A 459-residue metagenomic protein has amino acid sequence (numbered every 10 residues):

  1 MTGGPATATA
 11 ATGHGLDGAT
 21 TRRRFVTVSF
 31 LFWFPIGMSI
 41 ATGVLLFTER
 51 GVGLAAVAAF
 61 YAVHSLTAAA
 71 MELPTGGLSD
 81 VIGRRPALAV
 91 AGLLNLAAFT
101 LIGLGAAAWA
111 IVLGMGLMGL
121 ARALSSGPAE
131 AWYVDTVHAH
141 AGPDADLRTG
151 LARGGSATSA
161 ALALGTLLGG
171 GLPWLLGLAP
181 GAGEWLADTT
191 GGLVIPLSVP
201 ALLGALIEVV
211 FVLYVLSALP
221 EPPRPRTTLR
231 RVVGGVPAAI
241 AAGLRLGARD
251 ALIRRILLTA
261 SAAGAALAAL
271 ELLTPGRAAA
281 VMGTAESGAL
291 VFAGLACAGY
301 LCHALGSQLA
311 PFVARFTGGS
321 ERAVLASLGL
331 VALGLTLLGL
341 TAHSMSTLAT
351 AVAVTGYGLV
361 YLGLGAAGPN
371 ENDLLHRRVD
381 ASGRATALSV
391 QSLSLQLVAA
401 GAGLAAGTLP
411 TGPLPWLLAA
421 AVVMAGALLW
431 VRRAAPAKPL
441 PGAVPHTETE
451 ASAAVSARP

Functional and structural regions predicted by a protein language model:
T2-R22, Y214-L258, T447-E448, A454-S456: Juxtamembrane intracellular "pre-TM" segments in multi-pass secondary transporters
G4-P5, D17, A58-F60, H64-A69 (+3 more regions): C-terminal transmembrane bundle of multi-pass solute transporters/carriers
R24-A41, V63-G77, G114-L176, A260-L272 (+2 more regions): Substrate-agnostic recognition of the 12-TM MFS/MFS-like secondary transporter fold
A68-W109: Conserved MFS/SLC helix-loop-helix module at the cytosolic interface between two early adjacent transmembrane helices
G92-I102, M118, G204-F211, L328-L338 (+1 more regions): MFS 12-TM fold signature
L162-I195, P200, G276, A280-T284 (+3 more regions): Transmembrane alpha-helix termini and helix-breaking/packing motifs in multi-pass membrane transporters
P180-W185, R245-L305: A single, central transmembrane helix in multi-pass transporters
L193-L197, A201-V232, R432-V444: Helix-loop junctions on the cytosolic side of multi-pass membrane transporters, especially the intracellular loop
